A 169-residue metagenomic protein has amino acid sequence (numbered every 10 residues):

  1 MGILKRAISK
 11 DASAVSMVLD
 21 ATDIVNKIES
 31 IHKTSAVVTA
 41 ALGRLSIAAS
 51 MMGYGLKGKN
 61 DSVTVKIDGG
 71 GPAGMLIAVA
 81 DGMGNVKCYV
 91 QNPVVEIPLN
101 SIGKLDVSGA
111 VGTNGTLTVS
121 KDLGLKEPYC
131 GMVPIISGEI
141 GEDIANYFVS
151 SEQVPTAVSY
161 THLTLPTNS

Functional and structural regions predicted by a protein language model:
M1-Y160: General detector of N-terminal leader/presequence modules that precede the first folded domain
T161-T167: Conserved small/polar residues in nucleotide/adenosyl-binding loops
